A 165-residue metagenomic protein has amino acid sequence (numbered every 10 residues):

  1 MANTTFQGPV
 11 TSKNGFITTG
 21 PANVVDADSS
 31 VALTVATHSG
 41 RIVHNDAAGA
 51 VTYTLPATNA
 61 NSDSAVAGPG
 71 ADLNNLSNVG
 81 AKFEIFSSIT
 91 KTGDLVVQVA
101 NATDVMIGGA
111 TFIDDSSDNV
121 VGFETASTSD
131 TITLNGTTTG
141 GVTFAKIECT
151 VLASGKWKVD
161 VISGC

Functional and structural regions predicted by a protein language model:
M1, Y53, N135-T138: Short aromatic-glycine motifs in intrinsically disordered, low-complexity regions
M1-F6, I147: Parallel beta-helix/beta-solenoid repeats that form elongated, surface-exposed shafts/blades used for receptor binding
T4-N119, L152-C165: Exposed extracellular interaction/assembly regions and N-terminal maturation sites
G108-G136: Mixed-charge, low-complexity intrinsically disordered segments
T128-C165: Low-complexity acidic/polar repeat-biased segments
